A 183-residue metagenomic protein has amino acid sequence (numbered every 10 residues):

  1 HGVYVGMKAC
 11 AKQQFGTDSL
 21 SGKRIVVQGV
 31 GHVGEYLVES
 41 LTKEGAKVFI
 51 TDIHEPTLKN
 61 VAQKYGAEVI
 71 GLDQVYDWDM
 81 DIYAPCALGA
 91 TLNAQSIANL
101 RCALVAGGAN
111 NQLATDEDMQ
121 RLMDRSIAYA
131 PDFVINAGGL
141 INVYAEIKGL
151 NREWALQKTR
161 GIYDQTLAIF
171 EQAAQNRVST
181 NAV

Functional and structural regions predicted by a protein language model:
H1-I82: Glycine-rich phosphate/diphosphate-binding loop of Rossmann-like nucleotide-binding domains
M7, V69-D73, N93-A94, K148-R160: Short, structured secondary-structure boundary patches
A11, A103-V183: Adenosine-phosphate binding glycine-rich loop
F15-D18, E35-V38, Q95-L100, L104 (+1 more regions): A short alpha-helix capping/helix-coil boundary motif
G22, E55-V134: Rossmann-like adenosine-cofactor binding region
G22-K23, K43-E44, C102-L104, W154-A155: A short, structure-level motif marking secondary-structure boundaries and short turns
H32-L37, T91-L92, L113-T115, A137-L140: Short glycine/serine/threonine-rich phosphate/pyrophosphate-binding segments that cradle anionic phosphate groups
